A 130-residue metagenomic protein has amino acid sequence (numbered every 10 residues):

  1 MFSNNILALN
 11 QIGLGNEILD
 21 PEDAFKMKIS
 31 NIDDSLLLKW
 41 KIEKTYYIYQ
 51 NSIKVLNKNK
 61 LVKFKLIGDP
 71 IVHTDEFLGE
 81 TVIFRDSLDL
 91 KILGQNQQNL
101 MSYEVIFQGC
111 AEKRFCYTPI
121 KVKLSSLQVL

Functional and structural regions predicted by a protein language model:
F2-L130: Extracellular/lumen-exposed scaffold segments
